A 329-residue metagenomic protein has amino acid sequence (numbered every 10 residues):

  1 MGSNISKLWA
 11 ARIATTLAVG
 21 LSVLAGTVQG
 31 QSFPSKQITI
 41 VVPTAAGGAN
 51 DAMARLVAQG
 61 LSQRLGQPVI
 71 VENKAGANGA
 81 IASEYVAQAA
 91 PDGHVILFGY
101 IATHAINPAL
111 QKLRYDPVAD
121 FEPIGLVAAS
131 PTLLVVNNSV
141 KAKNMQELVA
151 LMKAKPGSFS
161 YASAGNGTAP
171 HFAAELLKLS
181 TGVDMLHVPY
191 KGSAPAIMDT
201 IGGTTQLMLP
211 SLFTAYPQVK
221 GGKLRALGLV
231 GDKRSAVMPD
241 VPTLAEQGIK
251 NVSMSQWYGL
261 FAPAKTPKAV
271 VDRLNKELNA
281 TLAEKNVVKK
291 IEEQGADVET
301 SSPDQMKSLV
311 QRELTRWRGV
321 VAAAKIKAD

Functional and structural regions predicted by a protein language model:
M1-W9: N-terminal secretory signal peptides that target proteins for export/translocation
G2, S35-Q37, S180-T181, K220 (+1 more regions): An extracytoplasmic/periplasmic, membrane-proximal ligand-sensing/linker region
R12-A25: Bacterial N-terminal signal peptides
G30-D120, S158-S160, N166, G182-S211 (+3 more regions): N-terminal (or domain-start) structured segment
A52, L56, G60, I81 (+14 more regions): Extracytoplasmic/secreted proteins, especially bacterial periplasmic and envelope-associated proteins
Q88-H94, I101, P108-P195, L244 (+1 more regions): Hinge/capping helix and adjacent helix->loop/strand transition within the periplasmic-binding protein
T103-K112, H171, L176-S180, L207-V241: A ligand-binding cleft/hinge motif common to bilobed small-molecule-binding domains
